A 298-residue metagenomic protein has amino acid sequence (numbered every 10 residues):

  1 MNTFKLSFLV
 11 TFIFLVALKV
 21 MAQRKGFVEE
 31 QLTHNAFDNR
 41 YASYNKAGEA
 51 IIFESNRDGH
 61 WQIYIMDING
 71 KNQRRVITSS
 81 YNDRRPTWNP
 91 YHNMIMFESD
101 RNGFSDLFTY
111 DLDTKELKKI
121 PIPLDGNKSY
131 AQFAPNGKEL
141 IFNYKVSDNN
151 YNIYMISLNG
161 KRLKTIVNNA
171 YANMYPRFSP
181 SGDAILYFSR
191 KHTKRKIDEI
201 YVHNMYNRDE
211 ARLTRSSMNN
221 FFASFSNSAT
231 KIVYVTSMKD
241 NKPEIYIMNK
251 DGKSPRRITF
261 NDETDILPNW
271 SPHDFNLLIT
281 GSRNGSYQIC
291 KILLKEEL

Functional and structural regions predicted by a protein language model:
M1-K25: Bacterial Sec-dependent N-terminal signal peptides
A22-L298: Sequence signature of WD/YWTD-type beta-propeller architectures
